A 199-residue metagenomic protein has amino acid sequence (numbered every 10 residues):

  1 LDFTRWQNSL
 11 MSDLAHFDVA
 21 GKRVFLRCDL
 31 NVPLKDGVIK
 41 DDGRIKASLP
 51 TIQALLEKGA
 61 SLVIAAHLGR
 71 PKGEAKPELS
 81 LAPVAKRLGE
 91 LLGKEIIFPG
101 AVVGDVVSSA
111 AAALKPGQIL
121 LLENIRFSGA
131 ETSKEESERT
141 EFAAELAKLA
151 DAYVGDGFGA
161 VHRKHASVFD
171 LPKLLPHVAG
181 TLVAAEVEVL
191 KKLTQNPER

Functional and structural regions predicted by a protein language model:
F3-R199: Active-site loop-to-helix "anion-binding N-cap" substructures in soluble metabolic enzymes
